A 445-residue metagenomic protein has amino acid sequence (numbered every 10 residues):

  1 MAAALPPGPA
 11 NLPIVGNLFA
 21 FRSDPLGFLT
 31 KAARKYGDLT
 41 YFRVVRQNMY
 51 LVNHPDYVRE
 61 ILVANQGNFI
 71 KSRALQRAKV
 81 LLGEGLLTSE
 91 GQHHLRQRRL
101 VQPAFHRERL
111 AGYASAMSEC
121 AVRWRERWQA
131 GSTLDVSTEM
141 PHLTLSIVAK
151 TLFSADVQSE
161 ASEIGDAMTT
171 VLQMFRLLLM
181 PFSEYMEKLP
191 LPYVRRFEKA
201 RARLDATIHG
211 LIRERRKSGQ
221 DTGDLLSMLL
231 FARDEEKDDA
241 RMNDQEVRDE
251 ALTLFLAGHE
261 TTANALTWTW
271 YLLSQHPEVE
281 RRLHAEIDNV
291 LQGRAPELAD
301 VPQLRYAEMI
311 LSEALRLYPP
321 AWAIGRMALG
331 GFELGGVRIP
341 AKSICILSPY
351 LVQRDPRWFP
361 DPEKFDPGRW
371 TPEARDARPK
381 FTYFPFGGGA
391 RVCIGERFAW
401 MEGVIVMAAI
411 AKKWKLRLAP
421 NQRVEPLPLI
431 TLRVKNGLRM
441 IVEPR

Functional and structural regions predicted by a protein language model:
M1-M49, R73-V80, A167, G210 (+2 more regions): N-terminal targeting/anchor module and adjacent flexible "hinge" preceding the catalytic domain
M1-P9, L29, I70-A78, S89-H93 (+3 more regions): Cytochrome P450 heme-thiolate monooxygenase catalytic core
P6, T30-A33, A121, A167-T170 (+3 more regions): Cytochrome P450 proximal C-terminal region
L18-G37, A206, G210, R294-G335: Conserved cytochrome P450 K-helix E-x-x-R motif and the immediately C-terminal K′/meander segment
G27-F28, R59-A78, F359: Cytochrome P450 catalytic domain signature, combining two hallmark sequence patches
T261-E280, H284-E286, R397-K412: Cytochrome P450 catalytic-core helices
L347-R375: Conserved cytochrome P450 K-helix/beta-meander segment immediately N-terminal to the heme-binding cysteine loop
